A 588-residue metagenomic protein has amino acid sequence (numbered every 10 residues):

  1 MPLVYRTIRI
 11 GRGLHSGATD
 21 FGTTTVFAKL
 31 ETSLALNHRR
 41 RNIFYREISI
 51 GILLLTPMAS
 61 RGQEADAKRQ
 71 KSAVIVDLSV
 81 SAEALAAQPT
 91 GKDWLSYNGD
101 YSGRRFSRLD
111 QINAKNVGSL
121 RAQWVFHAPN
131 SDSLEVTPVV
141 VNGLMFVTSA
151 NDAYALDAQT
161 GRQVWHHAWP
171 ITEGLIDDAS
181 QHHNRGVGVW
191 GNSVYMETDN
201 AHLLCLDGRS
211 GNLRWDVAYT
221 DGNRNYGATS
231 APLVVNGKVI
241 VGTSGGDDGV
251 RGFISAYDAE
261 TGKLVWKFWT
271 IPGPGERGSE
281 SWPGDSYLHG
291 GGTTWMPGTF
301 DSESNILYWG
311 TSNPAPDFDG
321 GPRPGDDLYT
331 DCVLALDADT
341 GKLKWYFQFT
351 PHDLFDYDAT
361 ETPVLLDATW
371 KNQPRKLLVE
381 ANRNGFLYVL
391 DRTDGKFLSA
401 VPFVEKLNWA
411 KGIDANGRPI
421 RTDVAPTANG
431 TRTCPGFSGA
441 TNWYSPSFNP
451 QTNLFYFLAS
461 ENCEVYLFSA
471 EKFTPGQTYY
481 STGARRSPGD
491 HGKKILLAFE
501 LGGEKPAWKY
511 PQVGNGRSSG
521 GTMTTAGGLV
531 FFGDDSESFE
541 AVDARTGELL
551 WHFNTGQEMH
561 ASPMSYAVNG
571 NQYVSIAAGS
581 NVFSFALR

Functional and structural regions predicted by a protein language model:
M1-F44: N-terminal secretory signal peptides that target proteins for export/translocation
R46-P57: Bacterial N-terminal signal peptides
M58-G62: Sec/Tat signal peptide C-region and signal peptidase I cleavage site
Q63-R108: N-terminal pre-domain segments of enzymes
W94-N98, S131-D152, D177-L203, G227-R251 (+6 more regions): Repeat-blade elements of multi-bladed beta-propeller folds
Y101, S107-M145, T172-D177: Asp/Glu-centered strand-loop micro-motifs enriched in Gly/Pro and often flanked by an aromatic residue
N116-P129, A153-D178, H202-N223, G237 (+6 more regions): Extracytoplasmic/lumenal domain signature
